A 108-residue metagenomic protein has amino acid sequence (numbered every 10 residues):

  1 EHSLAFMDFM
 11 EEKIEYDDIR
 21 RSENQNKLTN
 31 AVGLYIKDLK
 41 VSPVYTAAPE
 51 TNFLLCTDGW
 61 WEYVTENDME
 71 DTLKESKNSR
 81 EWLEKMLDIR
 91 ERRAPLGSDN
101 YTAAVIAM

Functional and structural regions predicted by a protein language model:
E1-V32: Glycine-rich phosphate-binding loop plus the immediately following alpha-helix
I19, N26, N30-M108: C-terminal catalytic subdomain
